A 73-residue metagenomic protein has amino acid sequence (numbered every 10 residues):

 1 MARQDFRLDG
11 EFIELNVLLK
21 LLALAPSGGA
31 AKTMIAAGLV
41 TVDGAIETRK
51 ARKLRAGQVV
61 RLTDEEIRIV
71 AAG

Functional and structural regions predicted by a protein language model:
M1-G10: A detector for short, charged/polar N-terminal pre-domain segments
I13-A56: A basic, amphipathic helix-loop patch mediating RNA/tRNA/ribosome contacts
E47-G73: C-terminal structural segments of small proteins and small subunits
